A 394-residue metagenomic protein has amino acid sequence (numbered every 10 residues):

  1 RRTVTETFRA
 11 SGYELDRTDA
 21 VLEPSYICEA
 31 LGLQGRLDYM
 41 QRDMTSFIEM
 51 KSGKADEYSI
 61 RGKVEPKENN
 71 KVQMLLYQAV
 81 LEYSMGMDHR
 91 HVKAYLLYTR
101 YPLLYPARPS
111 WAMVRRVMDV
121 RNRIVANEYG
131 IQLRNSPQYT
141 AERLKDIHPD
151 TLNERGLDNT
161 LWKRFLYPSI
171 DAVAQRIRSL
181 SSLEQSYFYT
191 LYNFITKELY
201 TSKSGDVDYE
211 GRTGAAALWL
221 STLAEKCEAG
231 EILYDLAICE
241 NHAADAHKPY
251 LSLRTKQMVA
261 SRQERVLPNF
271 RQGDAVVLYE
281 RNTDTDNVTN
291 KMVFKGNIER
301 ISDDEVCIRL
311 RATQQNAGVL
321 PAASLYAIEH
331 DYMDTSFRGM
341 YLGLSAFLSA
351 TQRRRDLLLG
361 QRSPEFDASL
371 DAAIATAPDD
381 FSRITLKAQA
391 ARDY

Functional and structural regions predicted by a protein language model:
R1-L22: A non-catalytic, helix-rich entry segment at domain boundaries
R17-N122: Mg2+/Mn2+-dependent nuclease catalytic core
Y95, R271, V277-Y279, N297 (+1 more regions): Beta-strand cores of modular interaction/reader domains in eukaryotic scaffold and signaling proteins, especially PDZ
P102-N153: Intrinsically disordered, low-complexity terminal regions enriched in charged/polar residues
Q138-D284: Accessory interdomain/linker segments of ATP-dependent helicases and helicase-like nucleic-acid enzymes that mediate
P249-S261, E299-G318: A generic structural motif
T283-D303: Short beta-strand-centered aromatic/proline hotspots
V306-C307, R311-Y394: ASCE P-loop NTPase motor cores of helicases and related translocases
